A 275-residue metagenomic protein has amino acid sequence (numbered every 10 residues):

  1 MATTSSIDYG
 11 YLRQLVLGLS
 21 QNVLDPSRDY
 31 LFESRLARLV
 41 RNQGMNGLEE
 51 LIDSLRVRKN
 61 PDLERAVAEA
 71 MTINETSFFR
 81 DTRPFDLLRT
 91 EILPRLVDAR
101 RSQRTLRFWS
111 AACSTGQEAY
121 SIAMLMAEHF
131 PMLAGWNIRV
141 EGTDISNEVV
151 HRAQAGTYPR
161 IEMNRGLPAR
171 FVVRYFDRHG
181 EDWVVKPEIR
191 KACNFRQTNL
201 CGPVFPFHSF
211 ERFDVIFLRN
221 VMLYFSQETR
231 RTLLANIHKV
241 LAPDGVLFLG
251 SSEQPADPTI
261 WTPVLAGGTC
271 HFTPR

Functional and structural regions predicted by a protein language model:
M1-W109, G250-S251: Conserved AdoMet
L88, I216, L241: Residue-level signal for inorganic ion chemistry
R89, A123-A127, H238: A structural alpha-helix within SAM-dependent methyltransferase catalytic domains
A111, M132-F217, V221-T229, Q254-A256: Extended basic-aromatic, gly/pro-enriched interface segments that bind polyanionic ligands
T115-L133: Conserved SAM-binding loop of SAM-dependent methyltransferases across substrates and taxa, primarily the Class I
V215, D257-R275: Core SAM-dependent methyltransferase catalytic element
R231-P243: A short glycine-rich, Lys/Arg-flanked "PGG" loop and its adjoining helix->strand segment in the class I
P243-S251: Conserved beta-strand signature within the Rossmann-like core of class I S-adenosyl-L-methionine
